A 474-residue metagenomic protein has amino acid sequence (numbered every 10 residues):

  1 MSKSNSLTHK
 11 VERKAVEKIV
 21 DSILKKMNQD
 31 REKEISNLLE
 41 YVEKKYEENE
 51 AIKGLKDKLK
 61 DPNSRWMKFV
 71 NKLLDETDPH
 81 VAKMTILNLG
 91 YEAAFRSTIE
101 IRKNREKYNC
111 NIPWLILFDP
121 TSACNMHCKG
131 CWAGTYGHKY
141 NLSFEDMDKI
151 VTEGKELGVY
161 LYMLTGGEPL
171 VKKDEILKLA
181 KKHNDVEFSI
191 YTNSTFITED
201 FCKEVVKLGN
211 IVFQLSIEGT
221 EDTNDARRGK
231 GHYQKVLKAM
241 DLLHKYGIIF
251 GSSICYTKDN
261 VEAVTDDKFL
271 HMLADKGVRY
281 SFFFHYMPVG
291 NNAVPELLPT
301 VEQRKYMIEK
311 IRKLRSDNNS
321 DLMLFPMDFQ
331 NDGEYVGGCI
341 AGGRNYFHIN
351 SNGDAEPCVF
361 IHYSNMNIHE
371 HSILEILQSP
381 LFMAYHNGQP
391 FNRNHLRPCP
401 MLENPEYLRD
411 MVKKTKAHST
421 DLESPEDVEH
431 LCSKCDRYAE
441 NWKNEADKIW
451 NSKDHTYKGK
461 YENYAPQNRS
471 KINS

Functional and structural regions predicted by a protein language model:
M1-D57, D61, D225-G342, N350-E356 (+3 more regions): Radical SAM enzyme [4Fe-4S]-AdoMet core and its adjacent flexible, acidic and glycine-rich loops/tails across
M1-V11, A15-D30, E34, L38-K45 (+2 more regions): Flexible mid-to-C-terminal extensions adjoining Fe-S/redox cofactors in radical SAM and related proteins
K33-D200, Y457: Conserved alpha-helical substructure of the radical SAM core
E92-P113, P326-F329, G333, N367-M383: Short, charged low-complexity linear segments at domain edges
I116, G343-N345: Short loop/turn microsegments at loop-to-beta-strand junctions
C124, C128-C131, C339, G353 (+2 more regions): Short cysteine clusters
G130, G134-G137, N345, S364 (+2 more regions): Secreted/processed peptides and extracellular or luminal domains of membrane proteins
F144-L164, L170-H285: Radical SAM/AdoMet-radical enzyme domain recognition
